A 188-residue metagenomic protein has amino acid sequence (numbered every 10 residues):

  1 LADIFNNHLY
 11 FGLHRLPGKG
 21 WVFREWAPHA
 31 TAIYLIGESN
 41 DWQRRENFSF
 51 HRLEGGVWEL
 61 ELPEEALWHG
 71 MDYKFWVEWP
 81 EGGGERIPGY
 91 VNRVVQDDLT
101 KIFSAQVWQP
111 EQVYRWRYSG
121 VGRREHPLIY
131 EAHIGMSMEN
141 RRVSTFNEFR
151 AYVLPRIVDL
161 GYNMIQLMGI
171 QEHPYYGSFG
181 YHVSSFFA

Functional and structural regions predicted by a protein language model:
L1-V22, Q43, S49-E131, M136-R141 (+1 more regions): The feature marks proteins involved in alpha-glucan
W26-I33: Short proline/glycine-enriched turn/loop motifs at strand-loop junctions of beta-rich domains
I33-L35, Y73: Short beta-strand elements bearing conserved aromatic residues within extracellular beta-rich modules
I36, G135, M168: Conserved residues at the C-terminal ends of beta-strands
I36-E38, E78: Predominantly extracellular/luminal cell-surface or secreted proteins
R117-G120, R150-G161: Short amphipathic alpha-helices and their capping/turn segments at secondary-structure boundaries
S144, R156-A188: Aromatic-lined carbohydrate-binding/catalytic grooves of carbohydrate-active enzymes
